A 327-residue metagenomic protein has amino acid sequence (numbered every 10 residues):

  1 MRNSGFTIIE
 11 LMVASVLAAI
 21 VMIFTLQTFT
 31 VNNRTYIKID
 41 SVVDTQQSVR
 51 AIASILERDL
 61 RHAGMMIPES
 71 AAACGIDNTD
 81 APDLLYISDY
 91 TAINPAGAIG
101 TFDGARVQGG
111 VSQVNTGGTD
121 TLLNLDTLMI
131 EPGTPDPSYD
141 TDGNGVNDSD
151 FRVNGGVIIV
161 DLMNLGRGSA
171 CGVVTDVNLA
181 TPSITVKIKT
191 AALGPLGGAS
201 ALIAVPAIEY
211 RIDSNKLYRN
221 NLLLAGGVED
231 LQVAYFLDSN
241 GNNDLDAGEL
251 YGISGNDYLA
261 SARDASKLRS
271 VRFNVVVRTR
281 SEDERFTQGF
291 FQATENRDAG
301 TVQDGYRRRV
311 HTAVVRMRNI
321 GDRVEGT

Functional and structural regions predicted by a protein language model:
R2-E57, R61-A63, G326: Aliphatic-rich helix starts adjacent to a transmembrane/signal segment
S4, V153, K267-R269: Residue-level preference for short coil/turn positions at secondary-structure junctions
L26, N147, N243-L245: Glycine-aliphatic tripeptides that mark coil-to-beta-strand junctions in extracellular and membrane proteins
D40, D44, A51, R61 (+5 more regions): Short linear sequence signals and composition-biased patches located at protein termini or domain-edge surfaces
C74-P195: Autoprocessing Asn-cyclization modules and mimics
S169-G227: Small/polar beta-strand repeat architecture
